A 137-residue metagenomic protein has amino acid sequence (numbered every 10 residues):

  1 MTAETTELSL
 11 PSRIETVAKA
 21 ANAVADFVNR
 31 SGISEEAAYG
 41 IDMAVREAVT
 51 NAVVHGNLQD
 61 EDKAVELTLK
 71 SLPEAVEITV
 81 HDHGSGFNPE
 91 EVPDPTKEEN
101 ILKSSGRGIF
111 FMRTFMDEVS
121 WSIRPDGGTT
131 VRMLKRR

Functional and structural regions predicted by a protein language model:
M1-E7, V53-R137: Conserved beta-strand-loop-beta-strand hairpin that lines the nucleotide-binding pocket of ATP/GTP-utilizing enzymes
E7-A18: STAS-typified acidic loop motif
N22-R46, I101-S104: Conserved short strand/loop->alpha-helix "switch" segment adjacent to the catalytic nucleotide/phosphoryl-transfer site
E47, N51: Conserved polar catalytic motif of the HATPase_c/GHKL fold
